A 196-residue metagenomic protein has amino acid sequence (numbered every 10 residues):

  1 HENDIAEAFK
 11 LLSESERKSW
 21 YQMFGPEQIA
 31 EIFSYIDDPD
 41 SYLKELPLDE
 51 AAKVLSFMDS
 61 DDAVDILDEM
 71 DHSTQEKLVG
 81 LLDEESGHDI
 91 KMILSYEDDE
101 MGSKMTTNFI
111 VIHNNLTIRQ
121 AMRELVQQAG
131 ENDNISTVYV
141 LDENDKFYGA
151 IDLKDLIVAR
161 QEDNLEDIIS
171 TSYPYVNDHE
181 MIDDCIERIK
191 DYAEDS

Functional and structural regions predicted by a protein language model:
H1-S196: Hydrophobic packing positions in regular secondary-structure scaffolds
